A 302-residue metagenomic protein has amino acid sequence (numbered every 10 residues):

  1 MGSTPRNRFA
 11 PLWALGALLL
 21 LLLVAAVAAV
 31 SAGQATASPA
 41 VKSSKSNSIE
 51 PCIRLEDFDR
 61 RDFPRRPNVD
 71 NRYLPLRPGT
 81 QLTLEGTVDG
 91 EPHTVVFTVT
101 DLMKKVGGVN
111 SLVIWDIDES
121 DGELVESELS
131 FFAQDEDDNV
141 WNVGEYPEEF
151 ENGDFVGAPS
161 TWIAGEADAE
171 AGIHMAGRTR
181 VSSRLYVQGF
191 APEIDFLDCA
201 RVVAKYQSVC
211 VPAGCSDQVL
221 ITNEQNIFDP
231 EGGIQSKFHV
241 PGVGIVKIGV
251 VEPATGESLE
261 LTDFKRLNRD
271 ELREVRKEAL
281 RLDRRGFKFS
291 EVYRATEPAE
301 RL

Functional and structural regions predicted by a protein language model:
M1-A10: N-terminal secretory signal peptides that target proteins for export/translocation
F9-L12, A35: Short, aromatic- and cysteine-enriched interfacial helices/patches that mediate contacts at lipid membranes
L15-A29: Bacterial N-terminal signal peptides
A17, A35-A37, V219: Small-side-chain structural scaffolding
A25-K45: C-terminal region of N-terminal signal peptides and the immediate post-cleavage residues of exported proteins
V41-L302: Conserved functional acidic sites
